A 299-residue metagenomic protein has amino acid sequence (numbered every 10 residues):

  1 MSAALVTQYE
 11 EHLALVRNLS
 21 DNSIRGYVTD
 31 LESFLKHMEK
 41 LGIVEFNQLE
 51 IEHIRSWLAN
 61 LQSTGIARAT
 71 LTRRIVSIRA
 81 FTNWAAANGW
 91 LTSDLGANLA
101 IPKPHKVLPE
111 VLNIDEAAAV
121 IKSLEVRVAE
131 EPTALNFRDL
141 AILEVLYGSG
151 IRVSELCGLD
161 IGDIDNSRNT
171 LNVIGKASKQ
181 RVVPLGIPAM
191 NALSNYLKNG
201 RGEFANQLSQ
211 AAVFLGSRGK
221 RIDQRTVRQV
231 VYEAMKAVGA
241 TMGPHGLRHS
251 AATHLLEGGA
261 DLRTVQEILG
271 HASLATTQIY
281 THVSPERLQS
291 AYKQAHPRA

Functional and structural regions predicted by a protein language model:
M1-A299: Conserved catalytic core of the tyrosine transesterase superfamily
